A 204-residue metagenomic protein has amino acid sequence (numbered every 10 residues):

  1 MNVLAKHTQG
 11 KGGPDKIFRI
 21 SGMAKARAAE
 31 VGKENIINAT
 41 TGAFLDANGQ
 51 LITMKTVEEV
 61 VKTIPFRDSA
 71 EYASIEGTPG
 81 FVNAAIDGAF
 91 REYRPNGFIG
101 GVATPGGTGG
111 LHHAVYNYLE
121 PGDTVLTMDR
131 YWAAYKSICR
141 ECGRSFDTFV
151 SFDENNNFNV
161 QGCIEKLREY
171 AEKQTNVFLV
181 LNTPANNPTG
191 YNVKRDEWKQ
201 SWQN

Functional and structural regions predicted by a protein language model:
M1-G10: Generic N-terminal amphipathic, Lys/Arg-enriched alpha-helix
G10-G106: N-terminal small-domain helix-loop-helix segment of the aminotransferase-like
P65-N204: Conserved core of the PLP fold type I
